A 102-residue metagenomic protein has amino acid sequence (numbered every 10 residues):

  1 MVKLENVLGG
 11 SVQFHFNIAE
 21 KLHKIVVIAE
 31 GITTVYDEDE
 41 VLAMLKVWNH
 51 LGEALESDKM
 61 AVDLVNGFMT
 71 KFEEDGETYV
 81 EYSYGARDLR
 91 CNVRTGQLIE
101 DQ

Functional and structural regions predicted by a protein language model:
V2-T34, T70-Q102: Amphipathic N-proximal alpha-helical interface segments
N17-V65: Long, charged/polar, surface-exposed segments that mediate recognition or autoinhibition
